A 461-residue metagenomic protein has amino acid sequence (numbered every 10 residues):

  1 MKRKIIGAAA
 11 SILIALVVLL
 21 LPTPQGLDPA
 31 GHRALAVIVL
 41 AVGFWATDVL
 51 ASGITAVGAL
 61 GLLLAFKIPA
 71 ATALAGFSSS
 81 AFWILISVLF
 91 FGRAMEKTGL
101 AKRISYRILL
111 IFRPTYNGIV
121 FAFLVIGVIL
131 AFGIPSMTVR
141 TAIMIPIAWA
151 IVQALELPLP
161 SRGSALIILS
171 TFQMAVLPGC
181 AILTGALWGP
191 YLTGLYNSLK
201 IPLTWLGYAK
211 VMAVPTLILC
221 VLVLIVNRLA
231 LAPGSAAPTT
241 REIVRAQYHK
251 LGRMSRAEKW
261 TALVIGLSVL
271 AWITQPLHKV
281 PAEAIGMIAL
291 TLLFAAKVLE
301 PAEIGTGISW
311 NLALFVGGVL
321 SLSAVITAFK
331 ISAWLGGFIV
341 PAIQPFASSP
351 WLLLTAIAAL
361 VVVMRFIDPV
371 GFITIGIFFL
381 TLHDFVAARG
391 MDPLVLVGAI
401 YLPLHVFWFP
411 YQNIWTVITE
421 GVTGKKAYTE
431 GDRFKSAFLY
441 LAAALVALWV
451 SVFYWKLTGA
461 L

Functional and structural regions predicted by a protein language model:
M1-K2, Q25-R33, F44-W45, A71-S80 (+5 more regions): Interfacial loop-to-helix junctions that mark the boundaries of transmembrane helices in multi-pass membrane
M1-L20, K97, N117, M137-R140 (+3 more regions): Juxtamembrane and boundary regions of transmembrane helices in multi-pass small-molecule transporters and channels
I6, A10-V17, A36-G43, G58 (+13 more regions): Lipid-exposed faces of alpha-helical membrane segments in multi-pass integral membrane proteins
L20-P22, W45-T47, L64-I68, A94-G99 (+4 more regions): Structural signal for the C-terminal ends of transmembrane alpha-helices and the immediately following loop
T23, L40, G53-P158, G307-R389: Membrane-embedded alpha-helical segments and adjacent helix-loop junctions characteristic of multi-pass solute
P24-D28, H32, V39-V57, I225-L229 (+3 more regions): Flexible hinge motifs at transmembrane-helix junctions and intramembrane kinks/re-entrant loops in multi-pass membrane
G43-A51, I126-S136, F172-L183, A271-L277 (+2 more regions): Transmembrane alpha-helix interface/packing and boundary motifs in multi-pass membrane proteins, characterized by
L187, A271, V319-G337, G390-V395 (+1 more regions): Hydrophobic alpha-helical transmembrane segments in multi-pass integral membrane proteins
